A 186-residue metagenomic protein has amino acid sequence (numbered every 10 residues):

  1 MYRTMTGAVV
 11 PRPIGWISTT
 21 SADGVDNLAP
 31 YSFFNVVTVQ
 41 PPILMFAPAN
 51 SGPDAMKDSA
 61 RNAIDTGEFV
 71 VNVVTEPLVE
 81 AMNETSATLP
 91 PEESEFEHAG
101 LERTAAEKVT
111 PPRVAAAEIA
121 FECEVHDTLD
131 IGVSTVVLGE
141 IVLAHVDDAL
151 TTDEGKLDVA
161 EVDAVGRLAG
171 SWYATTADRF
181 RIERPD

Functional and structural regions predicted by a protein language model:
M1-D186: Basic, polyanion-binding surface patches
